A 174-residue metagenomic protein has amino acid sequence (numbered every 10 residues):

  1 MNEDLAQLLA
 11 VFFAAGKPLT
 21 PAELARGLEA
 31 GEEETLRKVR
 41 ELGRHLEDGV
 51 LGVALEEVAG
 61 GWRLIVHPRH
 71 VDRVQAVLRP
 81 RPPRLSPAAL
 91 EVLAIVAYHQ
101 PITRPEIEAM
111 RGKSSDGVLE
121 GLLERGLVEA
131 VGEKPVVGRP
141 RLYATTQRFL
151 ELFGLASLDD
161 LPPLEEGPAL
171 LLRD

Functional and structural regions predicted by a protein language model:
M1-A6, L64-L90, E124, L171-D174: Short alpha-helical segments that sit at the start of domains
N2-A14, P18-G49: Short Lys/Arg-rich amphipathic alpha-helical segments
E3-D4, R148-D174: Phosphate-centric recognition/catalysis
L8-K17, L85-P101: Short amphipathic alpha-helical interface segments
E23-G27, T103-M110, L122: A short acidic, leucine-rich amphipathic alpha-helix
G31-E41, M110-L127, V137-P140: Short amphipathic alpha-helical interaction segments
R44-E56, G126-P135: A short, conserved structural fragment
E56-V77, E133-L155: Short, cationic-aromatic polyanion-contact patches
